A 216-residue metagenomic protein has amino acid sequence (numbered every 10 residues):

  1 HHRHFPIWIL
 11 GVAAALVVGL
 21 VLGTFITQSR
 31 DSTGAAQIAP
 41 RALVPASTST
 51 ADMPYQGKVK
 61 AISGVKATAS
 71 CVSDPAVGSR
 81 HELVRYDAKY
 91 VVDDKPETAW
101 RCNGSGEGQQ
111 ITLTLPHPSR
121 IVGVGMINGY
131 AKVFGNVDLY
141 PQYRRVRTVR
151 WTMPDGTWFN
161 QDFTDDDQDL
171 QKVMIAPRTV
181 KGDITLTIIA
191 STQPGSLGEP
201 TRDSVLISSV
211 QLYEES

Functional and structural regions predicted by a protein language model:
H1-F5, T27-P116, F134, Y213: Disordered, acidic Ser/Thr/Pro-rich linker "stalks" and the adjacent N-terminal cap of the next globular domain
H1-T50, A190, G195-S216: Activation corresponds to long, low-complexity, non-globular regions
Y86-M153, R178-S216: Aromatic, loop-rich ligand-recognition surfaces of beta-strand-rich domains
S105-E107, D165-Q168: Short, glycine/acidic-rich beta->alpha junctions
I111-L113, N160-Q161, D169-P177: Exposed aromatic-hydrophobic patches
P154-D162: Surface-exposed loop/edge segments in extracytoplasmic proteins
F163-T164, I189: Surface loops and adjacent helix of pleckstrin homology
